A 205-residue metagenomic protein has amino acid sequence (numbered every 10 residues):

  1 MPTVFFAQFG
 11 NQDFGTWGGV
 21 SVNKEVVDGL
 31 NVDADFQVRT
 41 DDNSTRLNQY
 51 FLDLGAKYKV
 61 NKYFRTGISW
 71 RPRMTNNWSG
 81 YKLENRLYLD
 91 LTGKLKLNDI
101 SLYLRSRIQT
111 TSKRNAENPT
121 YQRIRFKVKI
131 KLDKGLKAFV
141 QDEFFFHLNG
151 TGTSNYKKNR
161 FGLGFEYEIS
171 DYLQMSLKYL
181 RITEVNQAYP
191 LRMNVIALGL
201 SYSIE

Functional and structural regions predicted by a protein language model:
M1-G10, F14, I204: Bacterial Sec-dependent N-terminal signal peptides
A7-N11, T40-T45, N76-K82, S112-E117 (+2 more regions): Outer-membrane beta-barrel domain signature
Q8-G67, N76: Start-of-domain marker
F14-T16, N48-Y50, L83-L87, N118-I124 (+2 more regions): Residues that define the transmembrane beta-barrel architecture of outer-membrane proteins
V20-K24, L54-Y58, I68, L89-G93 (+3 more regions): Residues on the lipid-exposed face of transmembrane beta-strands in outer-membrane beta-barrel proteins
D28-A34, Y63-I68, N98-L102, G135-A138 (+1 more regions): Repeated loop/turn-to-beta-strand initiation elements of outer-membrane beta-barrel proteins
F36-D42, W70-N76, L95-D99, I108-S112 (+3 more regions): Transmembrane beta-strands of outer-membrane beta-barrel pores
V140, T151-G152, Y156-E205: Predominantly the C-terminal beta-signal and adjacent terminal strand-loop region of outer-membrane beta-barrel
